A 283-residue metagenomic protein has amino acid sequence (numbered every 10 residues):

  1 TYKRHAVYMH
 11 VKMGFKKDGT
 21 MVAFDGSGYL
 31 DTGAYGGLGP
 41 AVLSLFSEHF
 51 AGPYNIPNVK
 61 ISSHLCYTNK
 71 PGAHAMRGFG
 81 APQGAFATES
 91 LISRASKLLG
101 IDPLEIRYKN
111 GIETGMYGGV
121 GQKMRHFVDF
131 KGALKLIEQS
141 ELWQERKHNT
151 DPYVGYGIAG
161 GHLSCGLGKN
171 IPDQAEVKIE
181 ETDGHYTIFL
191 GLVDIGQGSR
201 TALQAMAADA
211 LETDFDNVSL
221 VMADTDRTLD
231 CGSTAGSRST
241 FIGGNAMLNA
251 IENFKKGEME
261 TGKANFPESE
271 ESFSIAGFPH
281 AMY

Functional and structural regions predicted by a protein language model:
T1-Y54, K97-L99, P103-A210, A223-Y283: Cofactor-centric catalytic regions
N55-A73, V221-D224: A glycine-rich, basic-preceded beta-loop-alpha segment at the flavin cofactor/substrate interface of flavin-utilizing
I56, P71-G84, G236: A short glycine-threonine-serine/GTX helix/turn-capping micro-motif
Y67-A75, M116-G118, T187: Gly-rich Lys/Arg/Thr-decorated short loops/hinges at beta-loop-alpha junctions or inter-strand turns that position
L211-F215: Phosphate-handling active-site elements
V218: Short conserved active-site loop signatures built around small residues
